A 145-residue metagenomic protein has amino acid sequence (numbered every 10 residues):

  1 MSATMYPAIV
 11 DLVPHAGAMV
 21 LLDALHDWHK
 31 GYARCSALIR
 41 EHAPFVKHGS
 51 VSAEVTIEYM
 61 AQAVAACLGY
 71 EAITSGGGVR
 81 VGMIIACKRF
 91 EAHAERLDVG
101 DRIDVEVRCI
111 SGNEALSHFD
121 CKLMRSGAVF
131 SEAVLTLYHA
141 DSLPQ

Functional and structural regions predicted by a protein language model:
A3-I9, D101-V105: Short Pro/Gly-enriched beta-strand edge/turn motifs at strand-loop
P14-L21, D98-I103: Short coil-to-beta-strand transition motifs
G17-S52: Catalytic strand-loop segment that frames the active site of acyl-thioester-processing enzymes
V20-D23, I85, V105-V107, A133: Small-residue-enriched segments and motifs
A24-D27, R89, A94, C109-S111 (+1 more regions): A residue-level detector for short acidic-glycine micro-motifs
L38-A72: A conserved, well-ordered hydrophobic junction motif at loop->secondary-structure transitions
A66-D104: Hydrophobic beta-strand-centered segment that forms part of the acyl-chain substrate-binding groove
L97-D104, R108-Q145: HotDog/MaoC-like acyl-thioester-processing domains
